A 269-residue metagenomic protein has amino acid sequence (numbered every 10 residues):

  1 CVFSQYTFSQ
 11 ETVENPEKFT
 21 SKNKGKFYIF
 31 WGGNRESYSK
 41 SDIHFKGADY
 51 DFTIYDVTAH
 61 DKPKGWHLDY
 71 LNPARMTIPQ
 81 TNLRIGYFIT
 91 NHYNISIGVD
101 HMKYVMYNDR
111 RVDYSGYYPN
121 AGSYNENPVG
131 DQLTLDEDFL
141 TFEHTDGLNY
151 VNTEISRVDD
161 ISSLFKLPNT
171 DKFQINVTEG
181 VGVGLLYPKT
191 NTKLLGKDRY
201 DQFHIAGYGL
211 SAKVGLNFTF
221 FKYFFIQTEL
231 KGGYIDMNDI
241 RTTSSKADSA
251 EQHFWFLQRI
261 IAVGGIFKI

Functional and structural regions predicted by a protein language model:
S9-Y87, P188-T190, Q258-K268: Short glycine/proline- and aromatic-enriched beta-strand/turn motifs that initiate or cap beta-hairpins
N15-E17, L68-L71, E137-E143, L194-F203 (+1 more regions): Extracellular loop and loop/strand-boundary signature of outer-membrane beta-barrel proteins
K18, K22-G25, R84-T192, G264-F267: Gram-negative (and chloroplast) outer-membrane scaffold detector with strong preference for beta-barrel transmembrane
N23-F27, T77-T81, T145-V151, F173-I175 (+2 more regions): Residues that define the transmembrane beta-barrel architecture of outer-membrane proteins
S41-G47, N108-Y114, L167-P168, P188-D198 (+1 more regions): Outer-membrane beta-barrel translocator domains and adjoining extracellular loop/strand segments of Gram-negative
S41-H44, Y50-D51, G215, T219-I269: Predominantly the C-terminal beta-signal and adjacent terminal strand-loop region of outer-membrane beta-barrel
V57-W66, P128-E137, K189-K197, T242-S245: Flexible, solvent-exposed coil segments and beta strand-coil junctions, predominantly the extracellular/periplasmic
L83, T153-I155, L210-V214, L230 (+1 more regions): Membrane-embedded beta-strands of outer-membrane beta-barrel proteins, especially the hydrophobic/small aromatic
